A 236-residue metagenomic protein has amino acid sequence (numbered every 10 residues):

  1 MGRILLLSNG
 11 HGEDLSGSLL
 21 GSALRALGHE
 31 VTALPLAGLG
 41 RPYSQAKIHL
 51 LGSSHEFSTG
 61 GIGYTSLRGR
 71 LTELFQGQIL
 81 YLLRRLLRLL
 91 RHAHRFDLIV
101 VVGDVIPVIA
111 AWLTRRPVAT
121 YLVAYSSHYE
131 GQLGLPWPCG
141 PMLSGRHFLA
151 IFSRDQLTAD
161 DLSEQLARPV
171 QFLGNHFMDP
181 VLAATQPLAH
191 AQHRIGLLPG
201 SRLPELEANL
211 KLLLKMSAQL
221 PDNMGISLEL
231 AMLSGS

Functional and structural regions predicted by a protein language model:
M1, G28-E30, F96, R115 (+2 more regions): A general structural motif
L5-D14, L20, M178, A184-G235: Active-site donor-nucleotide binding/catalytic segment of nucleotide-sugar enzymes
L5-L27, L34-L182, L198-E205: Active-site and donor-binding regions of nucleotide-sugar-utilizing enzymes
